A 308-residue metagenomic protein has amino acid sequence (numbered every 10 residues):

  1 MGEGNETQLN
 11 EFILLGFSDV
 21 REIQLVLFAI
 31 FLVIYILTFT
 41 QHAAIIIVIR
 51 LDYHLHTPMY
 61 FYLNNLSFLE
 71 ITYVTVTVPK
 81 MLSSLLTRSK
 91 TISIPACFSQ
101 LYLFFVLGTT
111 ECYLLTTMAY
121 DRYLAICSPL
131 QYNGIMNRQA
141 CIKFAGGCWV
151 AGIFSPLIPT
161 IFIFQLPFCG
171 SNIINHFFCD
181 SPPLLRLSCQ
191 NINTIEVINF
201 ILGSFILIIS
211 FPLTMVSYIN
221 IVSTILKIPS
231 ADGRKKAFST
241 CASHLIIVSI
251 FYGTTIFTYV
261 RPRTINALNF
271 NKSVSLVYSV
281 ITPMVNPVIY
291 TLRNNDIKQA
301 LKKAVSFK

Functional and structural regions predicted by a protein language model:
M1-K308: Transmembrane helical core of 7TM receptor-like proteins
